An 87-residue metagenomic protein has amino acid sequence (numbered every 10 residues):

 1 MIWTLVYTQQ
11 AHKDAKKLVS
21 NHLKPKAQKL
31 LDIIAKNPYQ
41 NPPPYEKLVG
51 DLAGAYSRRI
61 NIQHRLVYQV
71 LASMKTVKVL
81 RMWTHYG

Functional and structural regions predicted by a protein language model:
I2-K17, N21-K29, R58-R65, Q69-G87: Enriched for short, Lys/Arg-rich terminal
D32-R58: A short, surface-exposed loop/turn module that caps and links secondary-structure elements
